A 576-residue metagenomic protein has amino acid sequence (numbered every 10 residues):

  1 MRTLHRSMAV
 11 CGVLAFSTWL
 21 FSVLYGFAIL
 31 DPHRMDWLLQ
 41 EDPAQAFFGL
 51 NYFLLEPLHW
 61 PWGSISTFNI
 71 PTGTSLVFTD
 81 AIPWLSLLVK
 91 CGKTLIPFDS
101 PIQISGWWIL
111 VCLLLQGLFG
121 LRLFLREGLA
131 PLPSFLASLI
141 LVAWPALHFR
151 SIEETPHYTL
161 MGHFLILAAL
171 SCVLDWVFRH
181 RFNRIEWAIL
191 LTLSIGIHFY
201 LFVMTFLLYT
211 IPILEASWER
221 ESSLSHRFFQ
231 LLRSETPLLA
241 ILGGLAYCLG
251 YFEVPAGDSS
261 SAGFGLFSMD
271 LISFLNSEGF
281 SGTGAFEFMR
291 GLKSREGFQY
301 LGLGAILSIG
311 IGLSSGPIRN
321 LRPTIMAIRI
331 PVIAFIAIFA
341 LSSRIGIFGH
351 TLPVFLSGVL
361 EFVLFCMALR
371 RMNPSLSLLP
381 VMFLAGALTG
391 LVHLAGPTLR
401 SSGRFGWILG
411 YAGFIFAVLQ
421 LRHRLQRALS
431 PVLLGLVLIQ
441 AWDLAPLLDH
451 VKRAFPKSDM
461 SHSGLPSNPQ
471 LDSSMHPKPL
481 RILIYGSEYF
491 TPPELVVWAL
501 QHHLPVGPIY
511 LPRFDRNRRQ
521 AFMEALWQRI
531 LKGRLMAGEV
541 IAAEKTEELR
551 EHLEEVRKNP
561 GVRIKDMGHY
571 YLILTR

Functional and structural regions predicted by a protein language model:
M1-L30, Q230-L239, A327-I330, N373-F383: Start-transfer (signal-anchor) and selected internal transmembrane alpha helices of multi-pass inner/ER membrane
T18-L115, W144, H157-Y158, S277-S281: Membrane-interface coil-to-helix junctions
Q40, E235, I241-G316, T324-I325 (+3 more regions): Periplasmic/ER-lumenal interhelical loops and adjacent helix-loop junctions in multi-pass membrane proteins
L110, L114-L123, E127, P131-V177 (+3 more regions): Membrane-embedded helix bundles of polyisoprenyl
M204-A240, G316-R319: Perimembrane helix-loop-helix junctions
S222-L232, I309-G349, V363-A387, L391: Membrane-interface helix-loop-helix junctions at transmembrane boundaries of multi-pass membrane enzymes, predominantly
I333-A334, L379-F383, I415, L421-D449: Signature aromatic-anchored transmembrane alpha helix within multi-pass, membrane-resident enzymes that catalyze glycan
L438-Q520, K532: Extracytoplasmic
